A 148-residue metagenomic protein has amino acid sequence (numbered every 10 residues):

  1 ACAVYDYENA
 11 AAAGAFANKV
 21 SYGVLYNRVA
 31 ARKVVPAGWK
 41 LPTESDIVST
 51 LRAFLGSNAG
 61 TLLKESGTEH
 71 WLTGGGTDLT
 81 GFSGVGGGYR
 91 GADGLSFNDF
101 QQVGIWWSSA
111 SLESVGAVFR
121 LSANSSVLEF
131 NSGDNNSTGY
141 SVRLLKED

Functional and structural regions predicted by a protein language model:
A1-D148: Conserved positions within compact, well-structured domain cores
